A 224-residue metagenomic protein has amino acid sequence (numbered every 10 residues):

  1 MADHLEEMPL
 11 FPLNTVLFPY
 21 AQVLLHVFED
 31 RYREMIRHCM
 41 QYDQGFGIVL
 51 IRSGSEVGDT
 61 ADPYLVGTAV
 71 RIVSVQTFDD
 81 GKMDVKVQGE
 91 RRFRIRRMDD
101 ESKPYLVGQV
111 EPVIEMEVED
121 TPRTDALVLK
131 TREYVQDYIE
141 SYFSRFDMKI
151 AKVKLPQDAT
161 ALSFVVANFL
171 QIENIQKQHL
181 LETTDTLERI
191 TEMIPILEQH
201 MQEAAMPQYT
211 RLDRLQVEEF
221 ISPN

Functional and structural regions predicted by a protein language model:
M1-N224: N-terminal low-complexity, acidic/polar interaction/targeting segments
